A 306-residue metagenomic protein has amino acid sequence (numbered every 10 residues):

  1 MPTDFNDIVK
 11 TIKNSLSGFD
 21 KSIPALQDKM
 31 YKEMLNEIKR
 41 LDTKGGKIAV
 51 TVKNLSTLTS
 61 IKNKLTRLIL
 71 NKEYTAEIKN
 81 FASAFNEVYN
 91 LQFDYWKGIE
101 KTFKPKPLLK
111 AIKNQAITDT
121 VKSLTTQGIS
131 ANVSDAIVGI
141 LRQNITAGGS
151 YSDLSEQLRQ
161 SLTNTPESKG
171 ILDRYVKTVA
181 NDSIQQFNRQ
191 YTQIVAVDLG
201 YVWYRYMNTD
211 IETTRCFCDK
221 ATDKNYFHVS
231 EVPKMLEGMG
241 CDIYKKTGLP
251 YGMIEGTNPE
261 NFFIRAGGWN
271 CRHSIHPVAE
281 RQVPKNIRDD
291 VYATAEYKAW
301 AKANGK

Functional and structural regions predicted by a protein language model:
M1-S168, E260, V278-K306: N-terminal leader/targeting and assembly helices and adjacent pre-domain segments
G170-P284: Acidic, glycine-rich two-metal-ion catalytic cores of nucleic acid-processing enzymes
